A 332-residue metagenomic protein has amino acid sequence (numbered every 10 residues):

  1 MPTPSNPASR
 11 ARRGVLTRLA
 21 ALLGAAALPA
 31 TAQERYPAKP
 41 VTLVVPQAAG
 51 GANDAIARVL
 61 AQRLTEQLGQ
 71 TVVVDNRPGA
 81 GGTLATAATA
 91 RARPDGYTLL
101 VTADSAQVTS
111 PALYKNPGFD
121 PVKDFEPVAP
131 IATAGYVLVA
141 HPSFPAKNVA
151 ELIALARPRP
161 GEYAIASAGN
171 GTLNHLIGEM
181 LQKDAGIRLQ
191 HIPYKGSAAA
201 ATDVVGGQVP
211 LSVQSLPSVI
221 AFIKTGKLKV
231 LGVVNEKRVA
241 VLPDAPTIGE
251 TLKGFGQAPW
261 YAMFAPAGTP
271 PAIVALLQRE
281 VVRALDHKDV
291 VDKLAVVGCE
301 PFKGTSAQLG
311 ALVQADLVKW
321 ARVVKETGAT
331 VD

Functional and structural regions predicted by a protein language model:
M1-L28: N-terminal secretory signal peptides
A32-K123, E162, N170, G186-V213 (+2 more regions): N-terminal (or domain-start) structured segment
A38-P40, K183-D184, K224, P271-D332: An extracytoplasmic/periplasmic, membrane-proximal ligand-sensing/linker region
R91-Y97, A112-A199, I248, W260-K293: Hinge/capping helix and adjacent helix->loop/strand transition within the periplasmic-binding protein
V101-A106, S110, S167, S197 (+4 more regions): Beta->alpha turn/N-cap motifs
K147, V219-D286, A315-V318: C-terminal lobe and pocket-closing loops of periplasmic/extracytoplasmic Venus-flytrap solute-binding proteins
